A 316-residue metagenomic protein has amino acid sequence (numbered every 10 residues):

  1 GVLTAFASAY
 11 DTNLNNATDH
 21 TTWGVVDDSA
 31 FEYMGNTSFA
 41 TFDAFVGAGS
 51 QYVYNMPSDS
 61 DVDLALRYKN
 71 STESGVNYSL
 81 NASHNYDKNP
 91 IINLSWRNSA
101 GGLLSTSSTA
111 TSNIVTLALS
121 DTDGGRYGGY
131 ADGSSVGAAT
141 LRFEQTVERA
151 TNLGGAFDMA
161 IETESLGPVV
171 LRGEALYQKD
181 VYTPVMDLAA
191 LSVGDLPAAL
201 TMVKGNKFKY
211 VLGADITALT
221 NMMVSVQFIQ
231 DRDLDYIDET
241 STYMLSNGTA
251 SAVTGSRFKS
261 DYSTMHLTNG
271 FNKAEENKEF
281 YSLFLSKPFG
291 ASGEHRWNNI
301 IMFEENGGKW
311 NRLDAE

Functional and structural regions predicted by a protein language model:
G1, S71-N77, I161-V170, L219-V224 (+1 more regions): Short loop/turn motifs that connect adjacent beta-strands in outer-membrane beta-barrel proteins
V2-Y52, L104-R142, A252-T268: Flexible glycine-rich, low-complexity coil/linker segments exposed to the extracellular/periplasmic environment
A5, Y78-A82, L171-A175, V224-V226 (+2 more regions): Membrane-embedded beta-strand positions of outer-membrane beta-barrel proteins
S50-Y54, A139-E144, G194-T201, L267-N272 (+1 more regions): Extracellular loop and loop/strand-boundary signature of outer-membrane beta-barrel proteins
S60-L64, R149-L153, K204-Y210, E275-Y281 (+1 more regions): Residues that define the transmembrane beta-barrel architecture of outer-membrane proteins
L66-N70, L80, G155-M159, G173 (+4 more regions): Residues on the lipid-exposed face of transmembrane beta-strands in outer-membrane beta-barrel proteins
A82-K88, Y177-V181, F228-L234, K287-F289 (+1 more regions): Transmembrane beta-strands of outer-membrane beta-barrel pores
I91-R97, Y182-A190, Y236-Y243, W297-N299 (+1 more regions): Outer-membrane beta-barrel translocator domains and adjoining extracellular loop/strand segments of Gram-negative
